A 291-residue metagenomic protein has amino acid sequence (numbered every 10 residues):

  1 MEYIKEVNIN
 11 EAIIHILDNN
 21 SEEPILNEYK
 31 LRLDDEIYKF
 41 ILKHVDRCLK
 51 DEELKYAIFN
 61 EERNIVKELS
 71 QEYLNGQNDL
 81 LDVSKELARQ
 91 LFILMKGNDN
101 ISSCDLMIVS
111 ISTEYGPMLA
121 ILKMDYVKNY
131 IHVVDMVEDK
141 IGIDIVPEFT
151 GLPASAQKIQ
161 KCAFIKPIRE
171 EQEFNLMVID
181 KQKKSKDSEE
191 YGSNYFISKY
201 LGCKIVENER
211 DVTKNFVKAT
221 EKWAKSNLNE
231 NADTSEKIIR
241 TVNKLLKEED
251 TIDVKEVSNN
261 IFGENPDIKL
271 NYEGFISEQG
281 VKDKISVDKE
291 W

Functional and structural regions predicted by a protein language model:
E2-D288: Long, hydrophobic alpha/beta structural blocks
